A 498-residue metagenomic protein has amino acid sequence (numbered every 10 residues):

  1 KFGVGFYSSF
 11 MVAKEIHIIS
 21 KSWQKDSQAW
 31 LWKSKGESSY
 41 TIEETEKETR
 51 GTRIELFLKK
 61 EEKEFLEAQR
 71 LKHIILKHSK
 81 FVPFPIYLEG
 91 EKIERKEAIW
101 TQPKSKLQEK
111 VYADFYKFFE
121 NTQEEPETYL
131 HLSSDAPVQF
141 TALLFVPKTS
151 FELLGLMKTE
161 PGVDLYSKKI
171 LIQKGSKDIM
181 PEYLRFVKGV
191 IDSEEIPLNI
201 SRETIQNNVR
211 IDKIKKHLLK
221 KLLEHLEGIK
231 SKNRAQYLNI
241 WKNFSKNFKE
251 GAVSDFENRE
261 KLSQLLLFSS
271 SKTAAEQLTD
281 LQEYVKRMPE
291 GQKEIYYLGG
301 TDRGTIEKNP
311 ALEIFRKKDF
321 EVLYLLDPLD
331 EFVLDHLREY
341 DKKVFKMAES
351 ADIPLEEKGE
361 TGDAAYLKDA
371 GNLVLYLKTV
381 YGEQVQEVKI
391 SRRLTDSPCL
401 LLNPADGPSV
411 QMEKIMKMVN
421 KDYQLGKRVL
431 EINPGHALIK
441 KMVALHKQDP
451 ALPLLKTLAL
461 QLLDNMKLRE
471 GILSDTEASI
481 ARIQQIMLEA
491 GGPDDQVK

Functional and structural regions predicted by a protein language model:
K1-Y7, M11, E15-K498: Conserved GHKL (Bergerat-fold) ATPase module
